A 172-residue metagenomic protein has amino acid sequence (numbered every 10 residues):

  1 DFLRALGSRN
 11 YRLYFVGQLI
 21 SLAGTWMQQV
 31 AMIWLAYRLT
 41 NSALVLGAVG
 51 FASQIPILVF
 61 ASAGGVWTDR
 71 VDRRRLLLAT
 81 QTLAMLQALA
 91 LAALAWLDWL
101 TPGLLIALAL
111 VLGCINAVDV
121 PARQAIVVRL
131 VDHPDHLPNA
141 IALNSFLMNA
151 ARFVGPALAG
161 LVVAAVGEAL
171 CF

Functional and structural regions predicted by a protein language model:
D1-F172: Alpha-helical transmembrane-bundle signature of multi-pass membrane transport and export proteins
